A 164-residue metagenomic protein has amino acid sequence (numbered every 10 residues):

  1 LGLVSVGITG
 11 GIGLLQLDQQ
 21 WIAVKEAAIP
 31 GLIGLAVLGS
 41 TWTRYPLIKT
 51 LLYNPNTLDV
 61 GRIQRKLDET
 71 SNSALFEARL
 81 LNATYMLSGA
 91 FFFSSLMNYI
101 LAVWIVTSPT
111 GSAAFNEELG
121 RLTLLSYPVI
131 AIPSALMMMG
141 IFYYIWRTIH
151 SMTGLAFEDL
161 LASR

Functional and structural regions predicted by a protein language model:
L1-G39, G111-E117: Long, highly hydrophobic alpha-helical transmembrane signal-anchor segments
V4-G11, A28-L35, G89-I100, V129-P133 (+1 more regions): Lipid-exposed faces of alpha-helical membrane segments in multi-pass integral membrane proteins
G11-D18, L35-W42, L96-T107, L136 (+1 more regions): Structural signature of transmembrane alpha-helix termini at the membrane-water interface
Q19-E26, A74-L81, Y85, E117 (+1 more regions): Membrane-water interface of alpha-helical transmembrane segments
W21-E77: Membrane-proximal helix-loop-helix units in multi-pass membrane proteins
I48, S73-V106, M138: Alpha-helical transmembrane segments of helical membrane proteins, especially in multi-pass transport, channel
L52-V60, T153-R164: Short, highly charged, low-complexity non-transmembrane loops/tails of multi-pass membrane proteins
W104-E158: Alpha-helical transmembrane segments and their immediate juxtamembrane interface regions
